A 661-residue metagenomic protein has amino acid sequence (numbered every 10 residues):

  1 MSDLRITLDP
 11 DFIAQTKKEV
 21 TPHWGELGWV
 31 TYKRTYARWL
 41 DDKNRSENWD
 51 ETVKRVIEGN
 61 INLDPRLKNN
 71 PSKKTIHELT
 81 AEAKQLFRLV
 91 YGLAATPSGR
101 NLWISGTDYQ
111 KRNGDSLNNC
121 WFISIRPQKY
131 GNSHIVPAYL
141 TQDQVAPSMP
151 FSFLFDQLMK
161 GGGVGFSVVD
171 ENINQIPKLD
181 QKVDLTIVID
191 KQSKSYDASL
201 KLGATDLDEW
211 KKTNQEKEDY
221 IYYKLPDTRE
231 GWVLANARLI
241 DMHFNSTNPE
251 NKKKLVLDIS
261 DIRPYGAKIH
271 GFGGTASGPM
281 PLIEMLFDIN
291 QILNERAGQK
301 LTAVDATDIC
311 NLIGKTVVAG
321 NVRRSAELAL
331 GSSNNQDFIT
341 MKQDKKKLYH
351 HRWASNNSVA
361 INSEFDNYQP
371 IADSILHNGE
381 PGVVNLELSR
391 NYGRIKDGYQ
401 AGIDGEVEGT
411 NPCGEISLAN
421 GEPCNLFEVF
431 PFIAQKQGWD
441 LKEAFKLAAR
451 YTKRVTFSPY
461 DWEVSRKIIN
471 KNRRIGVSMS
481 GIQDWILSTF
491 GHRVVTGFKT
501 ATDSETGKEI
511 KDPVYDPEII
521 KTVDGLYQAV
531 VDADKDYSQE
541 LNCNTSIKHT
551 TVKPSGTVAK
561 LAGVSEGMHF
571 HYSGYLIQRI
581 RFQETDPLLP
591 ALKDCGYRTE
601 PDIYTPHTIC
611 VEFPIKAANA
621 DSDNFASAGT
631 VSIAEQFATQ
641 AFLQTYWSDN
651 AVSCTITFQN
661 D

Functional and structural regions predicted by a protein language model:
M1-D661: Extended catalytic cores of very large enzyme megasubunits
